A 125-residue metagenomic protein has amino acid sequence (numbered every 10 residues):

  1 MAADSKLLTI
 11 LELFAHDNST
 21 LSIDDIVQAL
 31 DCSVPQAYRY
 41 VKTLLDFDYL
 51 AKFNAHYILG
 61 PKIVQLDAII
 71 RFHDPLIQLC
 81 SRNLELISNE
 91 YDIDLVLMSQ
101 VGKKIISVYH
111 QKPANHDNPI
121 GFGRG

Functional and structural regions predicted by a protein language model:
M1-I70: N-terminal helix-turn-helix
P61-G125: Amphipathic alpha-helical effector-binding/dimerization core of metabolite-sensing transcriptional regulators
